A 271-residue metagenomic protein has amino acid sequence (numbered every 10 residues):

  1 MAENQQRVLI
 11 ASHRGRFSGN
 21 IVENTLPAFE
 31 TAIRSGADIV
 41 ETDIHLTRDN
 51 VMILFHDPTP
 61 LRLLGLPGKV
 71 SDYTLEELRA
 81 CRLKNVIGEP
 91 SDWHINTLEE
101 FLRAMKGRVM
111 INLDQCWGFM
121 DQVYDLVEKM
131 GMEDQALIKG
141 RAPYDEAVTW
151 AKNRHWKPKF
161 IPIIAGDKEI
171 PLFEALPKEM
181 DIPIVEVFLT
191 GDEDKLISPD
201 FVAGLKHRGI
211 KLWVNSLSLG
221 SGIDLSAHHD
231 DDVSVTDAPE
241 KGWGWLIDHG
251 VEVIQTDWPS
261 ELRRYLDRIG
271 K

Functional and structural regions predicted by a protein language model:
M1-K271: Phosphate-group recognition and catalysis centered on beta-loop-alpha active-site segments
